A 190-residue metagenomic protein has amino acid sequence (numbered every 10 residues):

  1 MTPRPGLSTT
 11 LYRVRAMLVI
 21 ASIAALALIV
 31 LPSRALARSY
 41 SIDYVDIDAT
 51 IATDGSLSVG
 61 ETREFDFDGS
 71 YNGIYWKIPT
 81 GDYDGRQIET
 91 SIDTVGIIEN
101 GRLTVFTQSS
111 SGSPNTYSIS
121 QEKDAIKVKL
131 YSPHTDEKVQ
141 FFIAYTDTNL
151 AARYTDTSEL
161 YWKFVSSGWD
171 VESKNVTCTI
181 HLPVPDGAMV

Functional and structural regions predicted by a protein language model:
M1-P3, L18, T50: Short intrinsically disordered, low-complexity coil segments enriched in acidic
M1-R13: N-terminal secretory signal peptides that target proteins for export/translocation
S8, M17-V19, T90: General helical structural elements
V14-A16, A35: Hydrophobic alpha-helical segments, especially transmembrane helices and their immediate juxtamembrane helical caps
M17-V30: Bacterial N-terminal signal peptides
V30-V190: Lumenal/extracellular ectodomains and adaptor appendage modules of the eukaryotic vesicle/secretory system
